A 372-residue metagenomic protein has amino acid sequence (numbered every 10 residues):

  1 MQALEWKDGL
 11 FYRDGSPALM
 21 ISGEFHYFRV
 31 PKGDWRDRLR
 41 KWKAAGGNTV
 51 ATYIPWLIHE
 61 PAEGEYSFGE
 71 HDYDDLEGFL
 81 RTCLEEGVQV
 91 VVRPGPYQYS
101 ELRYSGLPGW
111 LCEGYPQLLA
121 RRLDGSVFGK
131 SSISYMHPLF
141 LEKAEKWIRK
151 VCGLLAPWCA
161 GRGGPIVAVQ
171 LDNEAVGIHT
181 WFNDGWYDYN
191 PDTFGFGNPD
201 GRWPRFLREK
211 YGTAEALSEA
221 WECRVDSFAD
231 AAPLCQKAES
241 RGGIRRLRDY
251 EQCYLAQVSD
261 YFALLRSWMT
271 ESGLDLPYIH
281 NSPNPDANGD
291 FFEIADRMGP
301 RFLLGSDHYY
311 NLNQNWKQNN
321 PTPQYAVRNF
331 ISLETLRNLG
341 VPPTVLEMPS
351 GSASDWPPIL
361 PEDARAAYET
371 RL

Functional and structural regions predicted by a protein language model:
M1-T49: N-terminal carbohydrate-binding accessory modules
L4-G9, G33-R38, V151, D286-A295 (+1 more regions): Alpha-helical scaffolding within the catalytic cores of extracellular/periplasmic polymer-degrading hydrolases
L19-G23, V50-T52, V90-P94, V167-L171 (+3 more regions): Hydrophobic faces of well-ordered beta-strands that scaffold small-molecule active sites in alpha/beta enzyme cores
F28-A44, D286-R297, A364-R371: Short, acidic/polar
W35-Y115, A156, L265-S272: Aromatic-lined substrate-binding rim segments of carbohydrate-active enzymes
L39-G46, L84-E85, C159, I294-G299 (+1 more regions): Acidic (Asp/Glu)-rich catalytic clusters
C112-R301, A326: Polysaccharide-binding and catalytic clefts of secreted carbohydrate-active enzymes
A263-Y278, F292-L372: Catalytic-core region of carbohydrate-active enzymes that cleave or remodel glycosidic bonds
